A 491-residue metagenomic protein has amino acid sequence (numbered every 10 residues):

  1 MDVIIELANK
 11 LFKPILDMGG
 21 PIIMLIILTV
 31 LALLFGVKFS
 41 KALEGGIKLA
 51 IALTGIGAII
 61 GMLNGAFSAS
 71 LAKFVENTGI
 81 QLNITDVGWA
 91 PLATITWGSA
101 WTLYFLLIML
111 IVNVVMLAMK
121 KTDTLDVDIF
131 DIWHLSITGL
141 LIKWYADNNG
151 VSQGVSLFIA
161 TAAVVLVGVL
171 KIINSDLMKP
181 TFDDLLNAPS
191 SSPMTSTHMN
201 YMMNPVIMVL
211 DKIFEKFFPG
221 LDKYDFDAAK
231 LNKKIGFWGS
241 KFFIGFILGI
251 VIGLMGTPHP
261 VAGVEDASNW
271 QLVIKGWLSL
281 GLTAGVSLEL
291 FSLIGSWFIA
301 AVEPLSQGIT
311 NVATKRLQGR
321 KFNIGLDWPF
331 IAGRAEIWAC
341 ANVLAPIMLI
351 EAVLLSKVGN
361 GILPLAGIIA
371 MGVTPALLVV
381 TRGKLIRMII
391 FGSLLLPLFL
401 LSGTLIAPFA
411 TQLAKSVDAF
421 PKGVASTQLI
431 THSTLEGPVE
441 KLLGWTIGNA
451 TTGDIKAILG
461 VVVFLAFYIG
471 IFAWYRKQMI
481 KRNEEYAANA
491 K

Functional and structural regions predicted by a protein language model:
M1-I60, A100-E336, I350, L354 (+2 more regions): Signature of multi-pass transmembrane helix bundles
A52-T102: Membrane helical hairpin/interfacial module
L63, F67, V75, V87 (+7 more regions): Solvent-exposed, non-transmembrane amphipathic alpha-helical segments
G65, A69-A72, A407, T411 (+1 more regions): Juxtamembrane/transmembrane-helix interface segments of polytopic membrane transporters
G65, W89-A90, E289, L293 (+2 more regions): A short glycine-/small-residue-rich loop at the edge of a beta-strand within enzyme catalytic domains
A118-D123, L326-P408, Q412: Hydrophobic alpha-helical bundle architecture
